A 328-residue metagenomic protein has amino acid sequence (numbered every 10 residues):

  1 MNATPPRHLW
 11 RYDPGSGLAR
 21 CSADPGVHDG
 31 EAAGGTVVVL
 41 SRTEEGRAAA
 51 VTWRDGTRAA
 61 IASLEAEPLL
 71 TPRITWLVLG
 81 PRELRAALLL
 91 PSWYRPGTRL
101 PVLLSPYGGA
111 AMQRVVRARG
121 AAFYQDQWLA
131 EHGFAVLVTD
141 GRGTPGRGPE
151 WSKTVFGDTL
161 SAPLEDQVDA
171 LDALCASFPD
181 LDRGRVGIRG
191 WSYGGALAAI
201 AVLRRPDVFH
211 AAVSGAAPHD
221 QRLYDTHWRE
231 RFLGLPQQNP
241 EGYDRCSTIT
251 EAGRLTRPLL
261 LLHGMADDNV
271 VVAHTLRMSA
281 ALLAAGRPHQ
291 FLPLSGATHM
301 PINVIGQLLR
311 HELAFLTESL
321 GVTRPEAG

Functional and structural regions predicted by a protein language model:
M1, Y12-H28, R54-L77: Multi-bladed beta-propeller domains
M1-H8, S41-A49, V115-V116, G143: A flexible loop/linker signature enriched in serine peptidases of the S9 family
R11, V51-W53, L88, A211: Conserved blade-register residue in beta-propeller folds
G30-T36: Blade-terminus and WD-like Trp-Asp/Gly-His loop motifs, strongest in beta-propeller folds
G35, R42, G108, W191 (+1 more regions): Flexible loop residues that form catalytic and substrate-binding hotspots at small-molecule/glycan-binding clefts
A62-W191, Y224-T226, E230: Cap/lid segment of the alpha/beta-hydrolase catalytic domain
G141-G328: Active-site-proximal cap/loop segments of hydrolase catalytic domains
